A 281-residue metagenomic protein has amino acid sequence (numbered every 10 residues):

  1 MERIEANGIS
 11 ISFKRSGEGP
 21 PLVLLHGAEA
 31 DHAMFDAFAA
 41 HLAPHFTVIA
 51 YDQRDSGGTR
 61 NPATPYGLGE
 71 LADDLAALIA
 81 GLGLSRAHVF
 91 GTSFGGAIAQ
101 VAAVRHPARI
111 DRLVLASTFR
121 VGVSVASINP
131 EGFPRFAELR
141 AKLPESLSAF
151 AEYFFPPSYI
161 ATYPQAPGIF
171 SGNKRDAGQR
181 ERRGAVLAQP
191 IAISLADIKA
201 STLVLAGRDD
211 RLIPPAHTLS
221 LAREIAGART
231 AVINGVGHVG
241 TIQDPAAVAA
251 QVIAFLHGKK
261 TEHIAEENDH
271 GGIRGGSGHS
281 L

Functional and structural regions predicted by a protein language model:
I9-N61: Conserved HGGG/HGGXW glycine-rich cap/lid loop of the alpha/beta-hydrolase fold
I49-F90, A250: Active-site loop/oxyanion-hole signature of alpha/beta-hydrolase fold enzymes
G91, G95, A99: Gly/Ala-rich beta-loop-alpha elbow adjacent to hydrolase catalytic centers
Q100, V104, D111-R140: Flexible "cap/lid" loop of the alpha/beta hydrolase fold
S124-A126, L143-S194: Conserved alpha/beta-hydrolase catalytic His-Asp/Glu region
I198, V204-A206: Short beta-strand/loop motif that positions the catalytic acidic residue of the alpha/beta-hydrolase fold
D209-I213: Acidic catalytic loop of the alpha/beta-hydrolase fold
A228-L281: Catalytic active-site module of serine/aspartate enzymes centered on a nucleophile-bearing elbow/loop
